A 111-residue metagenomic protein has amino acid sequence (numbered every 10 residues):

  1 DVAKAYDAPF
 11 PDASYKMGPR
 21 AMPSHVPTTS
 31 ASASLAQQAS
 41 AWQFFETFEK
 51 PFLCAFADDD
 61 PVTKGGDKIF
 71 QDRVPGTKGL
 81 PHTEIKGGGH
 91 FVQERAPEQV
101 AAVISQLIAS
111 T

Functional and structural regions predicted by a protein language model:
D1, A5-P11, H25-A31: Helix-loop "lid/cap" segments that line or gate small-molecule binding pockets
V2, Y15, V62, Q99-V100: Short phosphate-engaging motifs
A3-D7, R20-P23, Q71, A101 (+1 more regions): Non-transmembrane alpha-helical segments in soluble domains of secreted/periplasmic/extracellular proteins
A8, A57, G87: Active-site donor-binding loop signature of nucleotide-sugar glycosyltransferases
Y15-P75, P81-T83: Conserved serine/cysteine hydrolase catalytic core
T77-T111: Catalytic active-site module of serine/aspartate enzymes centered on a nucleophile-bearing elbow/loop
